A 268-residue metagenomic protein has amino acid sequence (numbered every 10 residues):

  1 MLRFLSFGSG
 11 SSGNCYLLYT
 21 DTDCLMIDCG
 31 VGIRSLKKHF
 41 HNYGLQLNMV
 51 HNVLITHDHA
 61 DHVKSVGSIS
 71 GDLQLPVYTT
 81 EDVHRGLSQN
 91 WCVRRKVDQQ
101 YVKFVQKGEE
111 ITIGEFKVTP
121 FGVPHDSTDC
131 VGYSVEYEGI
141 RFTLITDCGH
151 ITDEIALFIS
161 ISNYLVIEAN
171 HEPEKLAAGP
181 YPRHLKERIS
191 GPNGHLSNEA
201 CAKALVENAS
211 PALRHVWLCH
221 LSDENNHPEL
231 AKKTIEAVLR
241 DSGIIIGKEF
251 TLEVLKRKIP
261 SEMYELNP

Functional and structural regions predicted by a protein language model:
M1-Y43, V131-D147, Y164: Conserved beta-strand hairpin/beta-sheet module of binuclear metal-dependent hydrolase folds, prominently
L5-C15, D58-H62, V66, P120: Structured catalytic core of nucleotide-sugar glycosyltransferases
S12, A60-V63, R85-G86, T128 (+3 more regions): Active-site environment of divalent metal-dependent phosphoester hydrolases
M26-G30, V50-D58, Y78-E81, T143-T146 (+3 more regions): Active-site neighborhood of phospho(di)ester-bond hydrolases with catalytic His/Asp-centered motifs
I33-T80: Active-site metal-binding motif and surrounding structural segment of the metallo-beta-lactamase
K64-L73, S88-W91, N226-K233: Metal-dependent catalytic neighborhoods of phosphoester/phosphodiester hydrolases
E81-G132, E136-G139: Metallo-beta-lactamase
D153-T251: Cap/insert and terminal regions of metallo-dependent hydrolase folds
